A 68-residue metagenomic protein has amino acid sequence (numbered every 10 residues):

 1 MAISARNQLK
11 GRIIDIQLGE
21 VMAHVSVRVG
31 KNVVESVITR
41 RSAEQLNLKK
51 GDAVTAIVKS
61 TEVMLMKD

Functional and structural regions predicted by a protein language model:
M1-D68: Non-catalytic connector elements of ABC transporters
